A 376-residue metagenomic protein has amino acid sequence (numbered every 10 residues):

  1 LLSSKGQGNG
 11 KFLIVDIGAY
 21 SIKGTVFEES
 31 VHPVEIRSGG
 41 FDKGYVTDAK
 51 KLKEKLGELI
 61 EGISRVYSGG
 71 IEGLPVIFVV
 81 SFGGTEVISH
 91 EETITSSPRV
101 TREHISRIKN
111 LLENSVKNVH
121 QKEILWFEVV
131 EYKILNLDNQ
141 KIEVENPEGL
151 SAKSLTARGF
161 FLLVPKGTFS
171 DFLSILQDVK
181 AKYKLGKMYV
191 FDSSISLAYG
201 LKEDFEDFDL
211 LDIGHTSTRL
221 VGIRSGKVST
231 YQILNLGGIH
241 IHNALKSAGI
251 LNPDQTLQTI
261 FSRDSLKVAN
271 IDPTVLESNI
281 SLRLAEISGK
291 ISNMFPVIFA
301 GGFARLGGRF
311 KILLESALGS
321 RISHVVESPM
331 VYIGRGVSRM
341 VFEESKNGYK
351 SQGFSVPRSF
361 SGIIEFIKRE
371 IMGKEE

Functional and structural regions predicted by a protein language model:
L1-S21, T25, E29-I77, F82-F208 (+5 more regions): Nucleotide/phosphate-binding catalytic cleft detector across ATP-hydrolyzing and phosphate-transferring enzymes
G44-V46, F161-Y189, S225-S265: Glycine-rich phosphate-binding loop plus the immediately following alpha-helix
D48-L56, A269-I280, P329-G334: Phosphate/oxyanion-binding active-site loops and adjacent basic polyanion-contact surfaces
S81, I223, A300-G302, V325-S328 (+1 more regions): Generic beta-strand/beta-sheet core signal
E203-T230: Phosphate-binding/catalytic loop of phosphoryl-transfer enzymes
G222, T230-Q232, H242-L245, G307-K311 (+1 more regions): Extended hydrophobic-aromatic, low-complexity segments
A248-L251, L257-I298, F303-A304: Adenine-nucleotide phosphate-binding core of ATP-dependent small-molecule kinases
L314-K346: Conserved phosphate-binding/catalytic loops in two-lobed NTP-binding clefts
